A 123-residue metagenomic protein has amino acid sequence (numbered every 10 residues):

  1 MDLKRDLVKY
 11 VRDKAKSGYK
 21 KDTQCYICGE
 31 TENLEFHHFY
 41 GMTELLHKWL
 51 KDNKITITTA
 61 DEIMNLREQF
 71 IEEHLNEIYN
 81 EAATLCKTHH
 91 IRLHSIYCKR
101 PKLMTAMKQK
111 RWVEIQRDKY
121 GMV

Functional and structural regions predicted by a protein language model:
D2-D6, H89-V123: C-terminal/domain-terminus segments
D2-K16, M64-I71: Short Cys/His-rich Zn2+-coordinating modules
L3, R12, G29-T31, I63 (+3 more regions): Short linear sequence motifs
K9-I57, T88: Short cysteine-rich loop/turn motifs with clustered Cys
K20-T23, E81, Y120: Generic structural microfeature
K48, I57-T59, A106-K110: Short, surface-exposed linear patches
D52-N76, E114-V123: Short Fe-S-cluster ligation motifs
A60-L66, E73-M104: Short Cys/His-centered divalent metal-binding micro-motifs
